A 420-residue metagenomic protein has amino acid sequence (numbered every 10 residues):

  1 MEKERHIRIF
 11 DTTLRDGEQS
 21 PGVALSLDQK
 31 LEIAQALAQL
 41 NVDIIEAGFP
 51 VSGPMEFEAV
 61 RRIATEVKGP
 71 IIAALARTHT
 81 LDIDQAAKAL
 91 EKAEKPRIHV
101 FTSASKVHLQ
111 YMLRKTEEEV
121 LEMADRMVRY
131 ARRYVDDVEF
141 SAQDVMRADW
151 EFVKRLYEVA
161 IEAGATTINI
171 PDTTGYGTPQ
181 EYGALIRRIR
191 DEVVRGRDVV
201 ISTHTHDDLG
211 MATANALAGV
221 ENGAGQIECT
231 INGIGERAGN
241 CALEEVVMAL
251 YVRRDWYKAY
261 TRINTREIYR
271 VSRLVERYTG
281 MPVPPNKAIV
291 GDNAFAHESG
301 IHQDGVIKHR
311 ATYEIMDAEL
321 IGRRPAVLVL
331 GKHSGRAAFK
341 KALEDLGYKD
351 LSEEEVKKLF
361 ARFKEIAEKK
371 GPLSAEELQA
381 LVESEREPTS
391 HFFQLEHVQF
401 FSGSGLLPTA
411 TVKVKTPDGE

Functional and structural regions predicted by a protein language model:
E4-I9, D16-I45, F57-E66, T80-I201 (+2 more regions): Alpha/beta enzyme core
H6-I7, T13, M248, D255-E420: A mid-to-C-terminal "edge-of-domain" accessory segment
L14-D16, A212, A224, T230-E236 (+3 more regions): Conserved phosphate/anionic-ligand binding catalytic regions in large, soluble enzymes, centered on
V23, F49-G53, I72, A76 (+8 more regions): Hydrophobic alpha-helical scaffolding
S26-K30, G53-E56, H79, I83 (+13 more regions): Generic structural signal for well-ordered, non-membrane alpha-helical segments in soluble metabolic enzymes
A38-N41, A64-I71, L90, E94 (+12 more regions): Structural signal for hydrophobic packing residues in well-ordered secondary-structure cores of soluble enzyme domains
V42-P50, A73, Q226-I227: Divalent metal-dependent hydrolysis catalytic cores, especially in the metallo-beta-lactamase
G177, A184-K308, Y313: Catalytic alpha/beta core domains of metabolic enzymes, predominantly
